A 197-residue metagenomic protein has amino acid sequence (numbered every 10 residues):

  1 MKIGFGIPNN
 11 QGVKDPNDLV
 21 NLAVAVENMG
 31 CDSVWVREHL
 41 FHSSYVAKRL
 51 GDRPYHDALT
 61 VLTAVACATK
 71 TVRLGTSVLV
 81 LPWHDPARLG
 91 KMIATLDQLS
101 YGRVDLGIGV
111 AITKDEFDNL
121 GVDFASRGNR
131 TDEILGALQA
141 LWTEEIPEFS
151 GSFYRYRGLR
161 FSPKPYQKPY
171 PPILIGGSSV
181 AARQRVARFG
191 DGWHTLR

Functional and structural regions predicted by a protein language model:
M1-A68, K168-P171: N-terminal beta1-alpha1-beta2 module of alpha/beta enzyme domains
N9-G12, L79-W83: Short histidine/acidic/glycine/proline-rich micro-motifs that form metal- and phosphate-coordinating active-site loops
G30, A68-T71, S100, A187-W193: Glycine-enriched alpha-helix->loop->beta-strand junction motifs that scaffold or abut catalytic
W35, G107, H194-T195: Conserved beta-strand positions in the central sheet of alpha/beta enzyme cores
R37, S77-V78: Short hydrophobic "strand-cap" motifs at the C-terminus of beta-strands
H42, L196-R197: A short gly/proline-enriched turn/hairpin at secondary-structure junctions
S44-R49, T63, T76, P82-F189: Internal, glycine-rich beta/alpha segment that forms the wall or movable "lid" of small-molecule/cofactor binding
T69, W142-I146, R197: A general structural signal marking secondary-structure boundaries and capping sites
